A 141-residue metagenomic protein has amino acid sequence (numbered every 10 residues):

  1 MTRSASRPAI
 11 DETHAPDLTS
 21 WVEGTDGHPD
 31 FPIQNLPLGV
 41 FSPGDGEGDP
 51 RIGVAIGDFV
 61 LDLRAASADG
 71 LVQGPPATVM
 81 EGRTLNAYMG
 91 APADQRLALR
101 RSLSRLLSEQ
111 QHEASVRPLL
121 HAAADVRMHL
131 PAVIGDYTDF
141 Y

Functional and structural regions predicted by a protein language model:
S4-P16: Intrinsic disorder at enzyme termini
T13-P43, A55, D62-Y141: Active-site microenvironments in enzyme catalytic cores
G48-I52: Short, mixed charged/polar active-site loops that provide acid/base catalysis or chelate metal/phosphate cofactors
